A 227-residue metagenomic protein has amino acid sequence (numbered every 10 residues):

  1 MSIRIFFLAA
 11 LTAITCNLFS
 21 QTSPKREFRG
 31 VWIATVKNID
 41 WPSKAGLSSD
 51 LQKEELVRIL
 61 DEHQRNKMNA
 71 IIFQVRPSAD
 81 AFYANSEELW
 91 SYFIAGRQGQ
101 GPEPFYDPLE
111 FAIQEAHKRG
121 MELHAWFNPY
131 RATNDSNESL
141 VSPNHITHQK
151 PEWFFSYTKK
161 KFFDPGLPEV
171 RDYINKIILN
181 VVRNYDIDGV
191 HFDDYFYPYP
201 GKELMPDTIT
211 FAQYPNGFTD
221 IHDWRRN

Functional and structural regions predicted by a protein language model:
M1-T22: Bacterial Sec-dependent N-terminal signal peptides
R26, A34, N38-E54, Q114 (+1 more regions): Active-site-adjacent "subsite" loops/lids of carbohydrate-active enzymes
P42-S49, I59, Q98-P102, K160-P165 (+1 more regions): Second-shell loop/turn segments in exported
E54-D80, N184-I187: Catalytic domains of carbohydrate-active enzymes, especially glycoside hydrolases
Q64, E110-H124: Surface-exposed amphipathic alpha-helices with a cationic face
N66-E103: Aromatic-lined carbohydrate-binding/catalytic grooves of carbohydrate-active enzymes
A81-G96, R131-T158, D194-I221: Aromatic- and acidic-residue-enriched segments that line the glycan-binding/catalytic groove of carbohydrate-active
